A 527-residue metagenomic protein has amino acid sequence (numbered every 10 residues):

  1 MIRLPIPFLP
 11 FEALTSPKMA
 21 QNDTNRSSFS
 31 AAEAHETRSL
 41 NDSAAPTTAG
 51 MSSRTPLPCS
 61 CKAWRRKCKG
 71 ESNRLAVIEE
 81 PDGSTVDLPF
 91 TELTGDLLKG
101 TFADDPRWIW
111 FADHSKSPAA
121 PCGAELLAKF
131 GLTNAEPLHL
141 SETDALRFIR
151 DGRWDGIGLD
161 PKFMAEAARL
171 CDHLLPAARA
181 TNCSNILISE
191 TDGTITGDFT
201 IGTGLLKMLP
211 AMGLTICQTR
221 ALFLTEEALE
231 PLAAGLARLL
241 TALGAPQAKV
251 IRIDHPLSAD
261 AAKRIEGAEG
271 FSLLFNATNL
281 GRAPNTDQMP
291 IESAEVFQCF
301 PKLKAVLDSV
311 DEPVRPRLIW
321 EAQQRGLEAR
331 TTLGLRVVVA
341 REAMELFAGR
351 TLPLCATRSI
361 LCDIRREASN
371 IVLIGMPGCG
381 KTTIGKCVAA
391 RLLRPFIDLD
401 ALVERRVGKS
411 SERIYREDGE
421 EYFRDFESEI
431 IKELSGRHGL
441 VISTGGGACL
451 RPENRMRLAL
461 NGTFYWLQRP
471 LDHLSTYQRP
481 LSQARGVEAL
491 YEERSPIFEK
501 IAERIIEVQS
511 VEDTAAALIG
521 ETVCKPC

Functional and structural regions predicted by a protein language model:
G70, V77-E80, P89-L214, P313-E321 (+1 more regions): Phosphate/diphosphate ligand-binding glycine-rich loop within oxidoreductases
F102-A103, T215-I216, T241-G244, E292-L303 (+1 more regions): Short, conserved loop/helix-junction motifs that constitute active-site signature segments in enzyme catalytic cores
F199-G202, G213, C217-L240, A245 (+1 more regions): Glycine-rich adenosine-cofactor-binding loop
L257-R330, A448-N454: Rossmann-like adenosine-cofactor binding region
R358-R366, C387, R391, P496-C527: NTP-dependent small-molecule kinase module
K381: Conserved lysine of the Walker
A401-A459: ATP-dependent small-molecule kinase phosphotransfer cores that center on conserved nucleotide phosphate-binding segments
L460-I497, I501-R504: A glycine- and Lys/Arg-enriched "phosphate-lid" helix/loop adjacent to the NTP-binding pocket of small-molecule kinases
